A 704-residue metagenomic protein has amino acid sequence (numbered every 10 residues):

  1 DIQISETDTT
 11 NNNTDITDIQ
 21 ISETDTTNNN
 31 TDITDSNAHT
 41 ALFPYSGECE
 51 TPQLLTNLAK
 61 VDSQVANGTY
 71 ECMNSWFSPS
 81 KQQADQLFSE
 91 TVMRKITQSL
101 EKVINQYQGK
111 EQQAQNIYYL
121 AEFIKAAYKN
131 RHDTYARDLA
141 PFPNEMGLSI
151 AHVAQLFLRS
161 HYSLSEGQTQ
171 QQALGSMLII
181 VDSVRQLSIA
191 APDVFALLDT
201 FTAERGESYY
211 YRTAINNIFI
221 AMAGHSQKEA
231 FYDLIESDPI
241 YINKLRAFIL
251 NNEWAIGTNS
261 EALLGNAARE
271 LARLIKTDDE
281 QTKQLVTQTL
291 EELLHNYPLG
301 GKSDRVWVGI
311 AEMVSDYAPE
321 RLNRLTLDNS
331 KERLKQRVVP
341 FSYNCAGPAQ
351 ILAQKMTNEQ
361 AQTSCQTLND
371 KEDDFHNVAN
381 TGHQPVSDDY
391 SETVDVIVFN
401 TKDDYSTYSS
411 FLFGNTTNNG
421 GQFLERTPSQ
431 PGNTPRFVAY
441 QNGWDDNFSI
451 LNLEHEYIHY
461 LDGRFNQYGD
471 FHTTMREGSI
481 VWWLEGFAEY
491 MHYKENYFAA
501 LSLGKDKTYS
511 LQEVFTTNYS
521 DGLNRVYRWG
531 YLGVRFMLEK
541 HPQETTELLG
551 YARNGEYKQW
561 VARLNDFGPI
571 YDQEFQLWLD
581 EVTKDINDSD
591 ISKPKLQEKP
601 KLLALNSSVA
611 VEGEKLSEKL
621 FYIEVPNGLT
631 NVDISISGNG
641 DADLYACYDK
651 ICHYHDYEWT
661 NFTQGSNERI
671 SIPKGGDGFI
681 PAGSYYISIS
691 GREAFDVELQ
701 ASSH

Functional and structural regions predicted by a protein language model:
I2-I33: Long, intrinsically disordered low-complexity tandem-repeat segments
D32-K95, Y107-Q112, A247-D395, F399-P435 (+6 more regions): Non-catalytic architectural context of zinc metalloproteases
P52, A59-W254: Noncatalytic N-terminal accessory/assembly modules of large enzymes
R426-L503: Zinc-dependent metallopeptidase catalytic helix centered on the HExxH motif and its immediate flanking segment
F487-A499, K505-E581: Active-site-proximal alpha-helical
E598-Y622, I636-A682, I689-H704: Surface-exposed beta-strand/loop patches in noncatalytic accessory domains and peripheral targeting/linker segments
V625-D633: Extended extracellular/luminal ectodomain segments enriched in beta-structured repeat modules
L629, A682-S684: Extracellular Ig-like/FN3 beta-sandwich strand-entry sites
